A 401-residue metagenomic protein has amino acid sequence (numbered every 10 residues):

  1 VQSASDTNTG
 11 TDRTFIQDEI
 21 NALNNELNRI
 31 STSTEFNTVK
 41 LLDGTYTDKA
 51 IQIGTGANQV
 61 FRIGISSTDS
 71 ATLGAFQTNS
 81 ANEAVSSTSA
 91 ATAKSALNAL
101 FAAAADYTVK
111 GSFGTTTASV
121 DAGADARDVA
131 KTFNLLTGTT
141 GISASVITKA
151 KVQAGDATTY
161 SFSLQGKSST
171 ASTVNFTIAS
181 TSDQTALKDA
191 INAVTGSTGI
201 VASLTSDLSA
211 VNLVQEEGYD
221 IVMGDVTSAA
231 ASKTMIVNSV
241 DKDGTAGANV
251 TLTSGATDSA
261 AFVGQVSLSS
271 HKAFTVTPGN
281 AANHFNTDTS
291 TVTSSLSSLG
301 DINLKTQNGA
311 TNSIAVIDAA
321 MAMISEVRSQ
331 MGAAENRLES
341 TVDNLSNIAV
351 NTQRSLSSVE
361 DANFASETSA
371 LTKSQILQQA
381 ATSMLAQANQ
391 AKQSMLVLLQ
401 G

Functional and structural regions predicted by a protein language model:
V1-G401: Primary detection of the long, small/polar-rich alpha-helical "axial" segments characteristic of bacterial flagellar
